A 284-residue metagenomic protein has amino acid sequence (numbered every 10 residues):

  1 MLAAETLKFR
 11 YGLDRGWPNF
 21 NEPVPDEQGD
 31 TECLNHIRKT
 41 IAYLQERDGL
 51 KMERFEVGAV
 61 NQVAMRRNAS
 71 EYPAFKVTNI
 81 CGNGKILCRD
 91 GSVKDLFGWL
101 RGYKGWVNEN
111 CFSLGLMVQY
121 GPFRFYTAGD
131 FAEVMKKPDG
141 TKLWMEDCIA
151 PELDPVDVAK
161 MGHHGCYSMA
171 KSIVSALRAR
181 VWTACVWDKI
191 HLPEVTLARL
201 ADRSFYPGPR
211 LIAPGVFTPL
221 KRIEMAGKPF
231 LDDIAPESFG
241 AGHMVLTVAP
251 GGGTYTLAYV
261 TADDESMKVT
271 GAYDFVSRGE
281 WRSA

Functional and structural regions predicted by a protein language model:
M1, V134-E152: Pre-active-site segment of Zn-dependent metallo-hydrolases
M1-A3, I173-V174: Histidine-anchored nucleotide/phosphate-binding helix
L2-M135, F205-R210, P214-A284: Flexible, acidic/histidine-containing loops and adjacent segments that form or flank the divalent-metal
P23, E146-V245: Long, structured stretches of catalytic cores involved in phosphate-ester chemistry, encompassing
L87-R89, M135-K137, S168-A170, L192-P193: Short acidic/glycine-rich loop or secondary-structure boundary segments that cap or lie
L96-R101, G140, H163, Y167: Acidic/histidine-rich helix-loop elements that form or flank divalent-metal/phosphate-binding sites at the catalytic
G102, F112-L114, L143-C148, M169-K171: A generic local structural motif
